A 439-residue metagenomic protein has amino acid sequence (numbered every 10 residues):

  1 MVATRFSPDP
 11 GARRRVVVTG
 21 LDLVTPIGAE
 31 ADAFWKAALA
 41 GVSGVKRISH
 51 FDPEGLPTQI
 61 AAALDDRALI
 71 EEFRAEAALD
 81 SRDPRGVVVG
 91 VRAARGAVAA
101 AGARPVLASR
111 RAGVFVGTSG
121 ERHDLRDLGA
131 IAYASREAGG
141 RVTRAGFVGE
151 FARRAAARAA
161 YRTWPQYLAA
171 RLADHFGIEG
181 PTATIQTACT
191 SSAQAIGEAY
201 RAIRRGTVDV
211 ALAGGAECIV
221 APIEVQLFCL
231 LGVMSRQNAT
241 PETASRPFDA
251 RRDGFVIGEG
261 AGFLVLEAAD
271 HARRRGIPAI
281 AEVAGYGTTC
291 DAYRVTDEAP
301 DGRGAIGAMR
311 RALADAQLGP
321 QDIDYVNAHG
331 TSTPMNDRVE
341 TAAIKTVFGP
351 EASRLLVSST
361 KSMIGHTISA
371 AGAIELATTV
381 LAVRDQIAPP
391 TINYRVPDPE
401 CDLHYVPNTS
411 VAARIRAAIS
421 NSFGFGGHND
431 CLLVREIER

Functional and structural regions predicted by a protein language model:
M1-D80, A101, T118, D270-E282 (+2 more regions): ACP-dependent fatty acid/polyketide chain-elongation machinery
M1-V18, V106-S109, A316-D322, S353 (+1 more regions): Flexible, low-complexity linker/loop segments at domain and module junctions
R15-T19, K46-R47, A239-A316, Y325 (+1 more regions): Condensing-enzyme catalytic core mediating Claisen C-C bond formation in acyl metabolism
V18, V42-Q186, A216-V225, P320-N336: Conserved beta-ketoacyl condensing-enzyme motif
V18-G20, A38, A94, V114 (+10 more regions): Conserved small-residue
G90-A103, P165-F176, T182-E217, V256-I277 (+2 more regions): Active-site-proximal alpha-helical scaffold in enzymes
E137-A155, G197, R201, C218-R273 (+3 more regions): Glycine-/small-residue-rich "gating" segment that lines the acyl/pantetheine channel and substrate pocket
T207-D253, Y286-P300, G330-D337, R354-H404: Acyl-CoA/ACP chain-elongation machinery
